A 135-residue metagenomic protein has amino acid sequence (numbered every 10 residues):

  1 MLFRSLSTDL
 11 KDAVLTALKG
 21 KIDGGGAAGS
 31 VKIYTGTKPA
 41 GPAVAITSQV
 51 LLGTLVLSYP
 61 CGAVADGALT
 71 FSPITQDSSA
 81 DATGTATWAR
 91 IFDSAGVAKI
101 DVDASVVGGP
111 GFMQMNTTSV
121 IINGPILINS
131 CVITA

Functional and structural regions predicted by a protein language model:
F3-T87, D93-A135: Small cysteine-rich, disulfide-bonded extracellular modules of the LU/uPAR three-finger superfamily and closely related
